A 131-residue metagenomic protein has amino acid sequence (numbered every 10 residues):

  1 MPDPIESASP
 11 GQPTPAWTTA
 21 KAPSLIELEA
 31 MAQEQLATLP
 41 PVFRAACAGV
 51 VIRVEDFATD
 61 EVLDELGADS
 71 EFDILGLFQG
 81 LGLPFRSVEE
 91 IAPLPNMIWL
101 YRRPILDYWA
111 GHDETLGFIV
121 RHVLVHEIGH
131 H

Functional and structural regions predicted by a protein language model:
M1-T18: N-terminal, Lys/Arg- and Ser/Thr-rich interaction peptides
T19-A30: Feature detects long, helix-prone N-terminal segments enriched in hydrophobes
L25-I26, Q35, C47, P104: Small, basic N-terminal interaction modules of short regulatory proteins
M31-A46: Zn2+-dependent metallopeptidase catalytic core
A32, C47, V51-E55, D64: A charge-rich, low-complexity, intrinsically flexible signal that marks solvent-exposed coils, linkers, repeats
T38, V42, V123, E127 (+1 more regions): Short alpha-helical functional segments enriched in proximate histidine and acidic residues
V54-A58, R102: A general secondary-structure junction signal
S70-R121, H131: Active-site scaffold of zinc-dependent metalloenzymes
